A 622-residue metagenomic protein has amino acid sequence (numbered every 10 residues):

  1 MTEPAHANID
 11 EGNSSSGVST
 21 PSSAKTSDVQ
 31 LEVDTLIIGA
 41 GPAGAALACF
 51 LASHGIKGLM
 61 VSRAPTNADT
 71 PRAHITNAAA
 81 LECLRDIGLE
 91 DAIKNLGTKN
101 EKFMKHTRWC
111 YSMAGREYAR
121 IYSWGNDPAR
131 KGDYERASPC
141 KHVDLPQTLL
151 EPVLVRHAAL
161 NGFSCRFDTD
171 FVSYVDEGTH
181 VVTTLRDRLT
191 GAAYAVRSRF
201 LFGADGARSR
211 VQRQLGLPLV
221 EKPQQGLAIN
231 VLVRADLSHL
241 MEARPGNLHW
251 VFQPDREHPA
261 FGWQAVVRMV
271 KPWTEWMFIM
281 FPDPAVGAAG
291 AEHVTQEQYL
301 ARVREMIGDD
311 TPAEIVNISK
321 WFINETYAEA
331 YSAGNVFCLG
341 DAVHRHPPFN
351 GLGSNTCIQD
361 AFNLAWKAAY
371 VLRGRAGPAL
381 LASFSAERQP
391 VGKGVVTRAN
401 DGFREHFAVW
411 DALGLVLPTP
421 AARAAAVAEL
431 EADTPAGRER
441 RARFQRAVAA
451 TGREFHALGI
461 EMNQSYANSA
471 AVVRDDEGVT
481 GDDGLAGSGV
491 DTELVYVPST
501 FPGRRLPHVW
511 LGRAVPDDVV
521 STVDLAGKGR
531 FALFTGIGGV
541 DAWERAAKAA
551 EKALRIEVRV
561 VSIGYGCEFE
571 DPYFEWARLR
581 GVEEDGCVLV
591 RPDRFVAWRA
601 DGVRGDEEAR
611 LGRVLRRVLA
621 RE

Functional and structural regions predicted by a protein language model:
M1-T35, F50-G55: Extreme N-terminal leader/targeting segments of oxidoreductases
A5-N8, Y111, A369-R504, P516 (+4 more regions): C-terminal helical "tail/cap" subdomain of flavin- and related membrane-associated enzymes
L31-V33, L189-F200, A204: Core beta-strand elements of the Rossmann-like FAD/NAD(P) dinucleotide-binding domain in flavoenzyme oxidoreductases
P42-A48, L84, L154, G203 (+7 more regions): Conserved mid-domain beta->alpha element of the FAD-binding
C49-R72: Glycine-rich FAD pyrophosphate-binding loop
D69-N161, P259: Active-site-adjacent segment of FAD-dependent monooxygenases/related oxidoreductases
R156, F200-I323: Conserved FAD-binding catalytic core of PHBH/FMO-like flavoproteins
F167-V182: A conserved short coil-to-beta-strand element within the FAD-binding core of flavoproteins
